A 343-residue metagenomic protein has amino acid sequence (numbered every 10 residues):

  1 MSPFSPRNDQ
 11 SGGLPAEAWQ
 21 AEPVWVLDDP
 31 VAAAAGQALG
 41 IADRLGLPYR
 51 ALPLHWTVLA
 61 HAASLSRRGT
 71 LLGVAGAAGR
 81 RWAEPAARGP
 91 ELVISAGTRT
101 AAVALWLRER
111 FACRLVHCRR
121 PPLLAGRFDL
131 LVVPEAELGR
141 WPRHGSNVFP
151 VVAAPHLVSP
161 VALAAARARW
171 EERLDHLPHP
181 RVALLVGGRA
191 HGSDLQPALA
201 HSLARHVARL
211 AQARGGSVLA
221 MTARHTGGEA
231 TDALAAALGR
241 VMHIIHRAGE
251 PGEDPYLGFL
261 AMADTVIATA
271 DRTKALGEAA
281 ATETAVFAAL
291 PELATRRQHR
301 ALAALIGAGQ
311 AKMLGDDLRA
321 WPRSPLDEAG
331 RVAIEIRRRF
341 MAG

Functional and structural regions predicted by a protein language model:
P23, E91-L92, L130, R181 (+2 more regions): Structural motif
V26-L27, V31-P48, L52-F149: Active-site and donor-binding regions of nucleotide-sugar-utilizing enzymes
L52-P53, V133, S217-R224, L290: Short internal beta-strands
G126-Q196, L314-D317, W321, L326 (+1 more regions): A nucleotide-sugar donor-handling region in carbohydrate enzymes
R189-T222: Conserved catalytic-core segment of nucleotide-activated headgroup transferases in glycan assembly
A235-K274: Donor nucleotide-activated moiety binding/catalytic core segment of transferases that use nucleotide-activated donors
E283-F287: Structural loop-to-beta junction motif characteristic of Rossmann-like glycosyltransferase folds
A303-G343: Leloir-type glycosyltransferase catalytic cores
